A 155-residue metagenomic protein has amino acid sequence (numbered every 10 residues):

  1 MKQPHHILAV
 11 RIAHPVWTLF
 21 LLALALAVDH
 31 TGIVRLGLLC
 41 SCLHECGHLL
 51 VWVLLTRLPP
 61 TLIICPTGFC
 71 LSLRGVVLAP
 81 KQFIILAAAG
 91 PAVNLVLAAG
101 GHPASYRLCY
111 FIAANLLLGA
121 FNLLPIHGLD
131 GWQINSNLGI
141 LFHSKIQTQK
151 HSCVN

Functional and structural regions predicted by a protein language model:
M1-N155: Hydrophobic transmembrane alpha-helices and their immediate loop junctions in multi-pass integral membrane proteins
